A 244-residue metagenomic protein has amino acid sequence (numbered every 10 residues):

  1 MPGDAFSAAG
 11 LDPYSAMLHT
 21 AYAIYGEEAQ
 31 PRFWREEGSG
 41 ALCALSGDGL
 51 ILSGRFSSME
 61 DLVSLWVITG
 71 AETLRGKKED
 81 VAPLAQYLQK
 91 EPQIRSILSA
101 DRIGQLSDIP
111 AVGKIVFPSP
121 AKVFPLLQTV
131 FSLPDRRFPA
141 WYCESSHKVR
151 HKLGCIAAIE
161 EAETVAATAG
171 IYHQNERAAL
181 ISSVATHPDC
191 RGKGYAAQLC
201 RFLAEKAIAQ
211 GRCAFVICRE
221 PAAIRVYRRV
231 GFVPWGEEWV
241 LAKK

Functional and structural regions predicted by a protein language model:
M1-L18, S96-W141: Short amphipathic alpha-helix that is part of the acyltransferase structural core
P13-E72, A167-S182: Conserved donor-binding loop and adjoining core beta-sheet/short helix segment in diverse acyl/aminoacyl transferases
R32-E37, I156-E160, F215: Cytosolic beta-strand hydrophobic patch enriched in CBS
A41, S46-K114, P118, L241-A242: Acyl-donor-binding surface of acyltransferase catalytic domains
L45-S46, F138-A185: A conserved beta-strand-loop-helix scaffold within acyl/acetyltransferase catalytic domains
S58-S64, T186, G192-A209, I224-R225 (+1 more regions): Conserved acetyl-CoA-binding loop-helix of GNAT-fold acetyltransferases
G70-K78, A207-R219: Conserved GNAT acetyl-CoA-binding A-motif
E79-Q93, A197, E220-E237: Conserved active-site alpha-helix within GNAT-family acetyltransferase domains
